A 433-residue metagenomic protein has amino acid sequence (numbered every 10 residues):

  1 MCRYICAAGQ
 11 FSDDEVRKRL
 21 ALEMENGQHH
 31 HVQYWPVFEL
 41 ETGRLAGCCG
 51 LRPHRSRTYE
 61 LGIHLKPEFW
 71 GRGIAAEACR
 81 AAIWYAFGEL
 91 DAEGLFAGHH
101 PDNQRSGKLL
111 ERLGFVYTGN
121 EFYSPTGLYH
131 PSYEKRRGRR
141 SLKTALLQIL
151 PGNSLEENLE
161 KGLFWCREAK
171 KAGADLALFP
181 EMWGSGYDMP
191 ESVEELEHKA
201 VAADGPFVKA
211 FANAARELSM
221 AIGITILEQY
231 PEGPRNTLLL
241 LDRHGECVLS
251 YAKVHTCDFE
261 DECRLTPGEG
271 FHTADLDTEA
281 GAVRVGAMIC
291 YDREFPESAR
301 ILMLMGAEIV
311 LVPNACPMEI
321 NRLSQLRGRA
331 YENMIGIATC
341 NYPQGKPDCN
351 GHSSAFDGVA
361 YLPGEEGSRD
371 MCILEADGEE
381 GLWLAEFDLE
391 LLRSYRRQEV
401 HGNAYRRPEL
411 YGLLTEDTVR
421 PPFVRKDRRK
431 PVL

Functional and structural regions predicted by a protein language model:
M1-L22, Q33, E194: Conserved GNAT-fold acetyl-CoA-binding loop/helix
M1-Y4, A21, Y34-R140: Acyl-donor (CoA/ACP) binding surface of acyl/acetyltransferases
S56-L61, K253-P267, E379-Y395: A short, polar/charged loop-to-alpha-helix boundary motif
R139-L176, L311: N-terminal active-site segment of His-dependent metallophosphoesterases
L155, L163-H244, V248-S250, C316-N333: Cys-nucleophile CN-hydrolase/nitrilase-fold catalytic domain and related Cys-dependent amidase chemistry that acts on
D204-G223, R293-L384: CN hydrolase (nitrilase-like) catalytic-core segments centered on the catalytic cysteine and neighboring Lys/Glu
Q229-M305, P313-N314, M318-G328, I335 (+1 more regions): Active-site catalytic loop in hydrolytic enzyme cores
P343-L433: C-terminal beta-strand edge segments of enzyme domains
